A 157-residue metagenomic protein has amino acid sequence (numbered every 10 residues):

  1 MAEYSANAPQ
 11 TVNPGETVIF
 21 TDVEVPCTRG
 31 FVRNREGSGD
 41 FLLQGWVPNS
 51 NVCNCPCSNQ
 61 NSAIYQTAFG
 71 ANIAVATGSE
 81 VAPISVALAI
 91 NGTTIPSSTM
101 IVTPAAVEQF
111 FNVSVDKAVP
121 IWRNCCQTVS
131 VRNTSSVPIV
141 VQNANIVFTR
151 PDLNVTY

Functional and structural regions predicted by a protein language model:
M1-Y157: Extracellular jelly-roll beta-sandwich "head" domains, especially the C-terminal globular C1q domain
